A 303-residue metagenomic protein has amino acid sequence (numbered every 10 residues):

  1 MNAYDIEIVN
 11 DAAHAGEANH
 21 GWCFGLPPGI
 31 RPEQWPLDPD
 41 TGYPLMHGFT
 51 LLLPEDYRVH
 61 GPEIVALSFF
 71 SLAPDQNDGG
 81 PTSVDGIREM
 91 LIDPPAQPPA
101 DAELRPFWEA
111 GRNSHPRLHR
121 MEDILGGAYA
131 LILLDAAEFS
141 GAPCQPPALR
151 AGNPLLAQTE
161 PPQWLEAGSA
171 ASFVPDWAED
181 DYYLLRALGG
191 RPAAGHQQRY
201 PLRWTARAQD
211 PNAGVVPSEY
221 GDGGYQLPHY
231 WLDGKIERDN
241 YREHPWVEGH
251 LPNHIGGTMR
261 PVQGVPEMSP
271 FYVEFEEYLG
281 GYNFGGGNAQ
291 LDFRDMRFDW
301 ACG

Functional and structural regions predicted by a protein language model:
M1-G303: Preference for intrinsically disordered or flexible, low-complexity segments and adjacent hinge/connector residues
